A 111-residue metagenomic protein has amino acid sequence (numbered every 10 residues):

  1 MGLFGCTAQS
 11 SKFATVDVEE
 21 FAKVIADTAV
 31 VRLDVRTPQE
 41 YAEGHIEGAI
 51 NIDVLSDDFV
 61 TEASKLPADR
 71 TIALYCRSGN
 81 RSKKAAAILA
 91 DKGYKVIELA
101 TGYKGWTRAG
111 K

Functional and structural regions predicted by a protein language model:
M1-V24, V30, Q39-T71, R77-K111: Rhodanese-like catalytic fold shared by cysteine-dependent sulfurtransferases and DSP/PTP-type phosphatases
R32-D34: Structural scaffold elements adjacent to functional motifs in cytosolic proteins
